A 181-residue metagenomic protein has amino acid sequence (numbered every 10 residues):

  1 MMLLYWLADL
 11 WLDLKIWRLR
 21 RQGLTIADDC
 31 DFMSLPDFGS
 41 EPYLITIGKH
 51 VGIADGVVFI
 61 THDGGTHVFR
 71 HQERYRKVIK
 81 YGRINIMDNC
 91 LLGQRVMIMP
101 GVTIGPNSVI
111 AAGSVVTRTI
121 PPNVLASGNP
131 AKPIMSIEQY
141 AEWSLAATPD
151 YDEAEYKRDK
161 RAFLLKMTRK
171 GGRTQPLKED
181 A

Functional and structural regions predicted by a protein language model:
M1-D37: Extended, small-residue-rich solenoid/repeat segments and analogous flexible loops that form exposed scaffolds
L10, R21, R76-L92, M97 (+1 more regions): C-terminal segments of enzyme domains that contribute to small-molecule binding surfaces
Q22-L24, Y43, G82, R118: Residue "hotspots" at secondary-structure boundaries inside conserved domains
D28, K49, D88, P106-N107 (+1 more regions): Short acidic capping loops at alpha-helix termini that bridge into adjacent secondary structure
M33-T103, P130, S136-E138: Flexible, glycine/small-residue-enriched loop-and-beta-strand segment within the central core of proteins
Q94-I110, S114-R118: Beta-rich strand-turn-strand
V109, L125-A126: Short-chain dehydrogenase/reductase
P122-V124, K132: Glycine-centered loop/turn positions within well-structured domains that cap or flank conserved ligand/cofactor-binding
